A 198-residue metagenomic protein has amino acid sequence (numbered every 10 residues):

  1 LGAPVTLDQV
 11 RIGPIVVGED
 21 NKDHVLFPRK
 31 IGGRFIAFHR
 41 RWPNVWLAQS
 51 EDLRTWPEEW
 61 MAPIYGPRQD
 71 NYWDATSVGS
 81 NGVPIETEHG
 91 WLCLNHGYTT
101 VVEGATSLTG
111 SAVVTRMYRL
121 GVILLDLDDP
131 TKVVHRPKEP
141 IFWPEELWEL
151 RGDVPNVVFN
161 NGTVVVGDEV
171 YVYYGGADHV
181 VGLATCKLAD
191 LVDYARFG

Functional and structural regions predicted by a protein language model:
L1-T76, I85-D153, G167-V170, Y174-G198: Beta-rich carbohydrate-recognition and catalytic domains
T163-V165: Electrostatic interaction modules used in gene-expression and signaling proteins
